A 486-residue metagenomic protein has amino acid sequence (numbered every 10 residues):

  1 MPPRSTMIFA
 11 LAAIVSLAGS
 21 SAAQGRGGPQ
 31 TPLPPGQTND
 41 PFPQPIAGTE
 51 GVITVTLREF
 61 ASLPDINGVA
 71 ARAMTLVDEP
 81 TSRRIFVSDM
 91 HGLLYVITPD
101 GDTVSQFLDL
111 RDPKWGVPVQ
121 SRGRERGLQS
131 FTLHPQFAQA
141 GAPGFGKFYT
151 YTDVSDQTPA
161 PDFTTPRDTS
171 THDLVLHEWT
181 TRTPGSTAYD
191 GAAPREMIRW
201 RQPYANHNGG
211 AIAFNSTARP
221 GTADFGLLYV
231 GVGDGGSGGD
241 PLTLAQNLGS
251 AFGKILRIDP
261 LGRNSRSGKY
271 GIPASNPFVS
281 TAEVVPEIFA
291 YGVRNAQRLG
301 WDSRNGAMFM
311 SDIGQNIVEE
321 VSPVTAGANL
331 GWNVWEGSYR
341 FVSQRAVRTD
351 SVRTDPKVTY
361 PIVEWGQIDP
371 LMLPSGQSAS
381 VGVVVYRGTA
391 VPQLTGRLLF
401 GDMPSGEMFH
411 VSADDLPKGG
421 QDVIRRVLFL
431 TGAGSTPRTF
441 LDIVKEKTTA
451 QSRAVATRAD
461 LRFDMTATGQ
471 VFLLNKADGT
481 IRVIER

Functional and structural regions predicted by a protein language model:
M1-F9: Bacterial N-terminal signal peptides that target proteins for export
I8-A18: Bacterial N-terminal signal peptides
G19-A23: Sec/Tat signal peptide C-region and signal peptidase I cleavage site
Q24-G239, R298-W301, G306-I317, Q377-D415 (+1 more regions): Acidic, Gly/Ser/Thr-rich repeat motifs that build Ca2+-stabilized beta-propeller blades
Q44-G68, D102-R122, E178-P203, D224 (+3 more regions): Blade-edge beta-strand/turn elements of extracellular beta-propeller and related beta-sheet repeat scaffolds
V96-T98, V104, R266-G271, S322-P323 (+4 more regions): Extended hydrophobic/aromatic segments used for targeting, binding, or gating
P166-H177, T243-R263, S322-Q344, R348-T349: Predominantly five- to eight-bladed beta-propeller fold
L244-D259, E287-T325: Extracytoplasmic, non-cytosolic globular domains
